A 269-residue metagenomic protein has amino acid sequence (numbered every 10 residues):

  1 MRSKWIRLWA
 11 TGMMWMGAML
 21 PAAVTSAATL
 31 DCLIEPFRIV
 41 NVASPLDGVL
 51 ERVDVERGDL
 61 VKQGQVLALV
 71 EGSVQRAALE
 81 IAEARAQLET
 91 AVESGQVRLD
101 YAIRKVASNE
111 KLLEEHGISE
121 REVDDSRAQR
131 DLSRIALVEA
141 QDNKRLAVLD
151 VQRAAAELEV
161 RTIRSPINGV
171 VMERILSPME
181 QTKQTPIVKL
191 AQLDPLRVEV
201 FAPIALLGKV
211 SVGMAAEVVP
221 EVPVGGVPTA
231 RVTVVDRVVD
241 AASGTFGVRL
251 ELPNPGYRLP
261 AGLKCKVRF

Functional and structural regions predicted by a protein language model:
R2-M16: Bacterial N-terminal signal peptides that target proteins for export
G17-V49, T229-V234, F246, A261 (+1 more regions): N-terminal beta-strand block that forms a small beta-sandwich/beta-barrel module immediately after a flexible targeting
A28-P45, L149-S165, V188-Q192, T233-V239: Short beta-strand-turn/beta-hairpin segments enriched in glycine/proline and small hydrophobics that form edge-strand
L33, E51-D54, L60-V66, E157 (+2 more regions): Surface-exposed patches in structured soluble domains
K62-I167, I175: Amphipathic alpha-helical coiled-coil/rod segments that serve as protein-protein coupling scaffolds
V74-T90, A202-L207, R231-V239: Short, compositionally biased
L206, E221, V239-A241, G247 (+1 more regions): Edge-of-domain interaction segments
M214-T229, Y257: Low-complexity, intrinsically disordered, polar/proline/glycine/glutamine-rich protein-protein interaction regions
